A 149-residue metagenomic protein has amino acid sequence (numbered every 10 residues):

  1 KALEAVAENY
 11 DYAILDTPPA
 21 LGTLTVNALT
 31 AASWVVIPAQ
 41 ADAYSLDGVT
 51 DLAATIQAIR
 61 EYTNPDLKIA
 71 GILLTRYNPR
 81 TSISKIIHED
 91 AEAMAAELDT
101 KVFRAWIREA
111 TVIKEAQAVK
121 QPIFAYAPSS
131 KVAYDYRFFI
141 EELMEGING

Functional and structural regions predicted by a protein language model:
K1: PAPS-dependent sulfation machinery
E4-R108: Conserved catalytic-core segment of NTP-binding enzymes
L98, F103, F124, F138-F139: Phenylalanine-focused residue identity feature
E109-E115: Short, glycine-rich, amphipathic interfacial segments at transmembrane boundaries or analogous
A116-Y134: C-terminal boundary of histidine-terminating zinc-finger modules
P128-G149: Histidine-centered active-site loop/cap adjacent to the catalytic His in serine esterases/O-acetyl transfer systems
